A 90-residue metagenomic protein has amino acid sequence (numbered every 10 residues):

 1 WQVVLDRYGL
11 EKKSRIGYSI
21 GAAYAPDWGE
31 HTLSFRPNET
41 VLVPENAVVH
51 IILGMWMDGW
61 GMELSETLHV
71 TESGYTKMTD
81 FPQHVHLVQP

Functional and structural regions predicted by a protein language model:
W1-P82: Active-site cofactor/co-catalyst pockets and adjacent glycine-rich loops in catalytic enzymes
H86-P90: A short, polar/proline- and glycine-enriched secondary-structure boundary/capping micro-motif
